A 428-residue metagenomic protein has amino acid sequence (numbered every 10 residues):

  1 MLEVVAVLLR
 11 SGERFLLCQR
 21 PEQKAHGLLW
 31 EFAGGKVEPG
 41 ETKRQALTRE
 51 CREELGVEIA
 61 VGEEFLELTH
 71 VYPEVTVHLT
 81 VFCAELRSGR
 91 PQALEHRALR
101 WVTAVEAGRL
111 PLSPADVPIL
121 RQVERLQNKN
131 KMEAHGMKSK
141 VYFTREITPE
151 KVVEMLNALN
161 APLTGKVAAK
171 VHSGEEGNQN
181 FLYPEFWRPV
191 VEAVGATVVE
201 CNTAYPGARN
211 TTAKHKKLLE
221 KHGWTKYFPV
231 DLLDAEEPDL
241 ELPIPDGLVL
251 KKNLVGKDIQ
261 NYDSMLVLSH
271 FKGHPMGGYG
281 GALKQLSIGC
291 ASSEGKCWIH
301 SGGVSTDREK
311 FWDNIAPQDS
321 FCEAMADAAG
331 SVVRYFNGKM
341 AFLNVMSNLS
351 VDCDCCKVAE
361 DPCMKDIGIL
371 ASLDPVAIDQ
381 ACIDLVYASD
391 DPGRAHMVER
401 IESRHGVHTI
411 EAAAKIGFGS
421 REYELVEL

Functional and structural regions predicted by a protein language model:
M1-F15, K36: Conserved N-terminal beta-strand and adjoining loop/helix that marks the start of the Nudix/MutT-like hydrolase domain
V7, K43, L47-C51, E64 (+2 more regions): Hydrophobic packing within well-folded, soluble alpha/beta domains
S11, E58-A60, L66-Q92, A98-A104 (+1 more regions): Active-site-adjacent beta-strand/loop module that shapes the phosphate/pyrophosphate-binding cleft
S11-E13, A60, R87, L163-G165 (+1 more regions): Short glycine/proline-enriched coil/turn segments at helix->beta-strand junctions
R14-E53, V57: Conserved Nudix-box catalytic region and its N-terminal flanking loop in Nudix hydrolases and closely related
L17, V81-C83, L99-W101, Q285 (+1 more regions): Conserved hydrophobic/aromatic beta-strand scaffold that supports enzyme active sites
A115-K131: Charged phosphate-binding loop/patch that engages nucleotide di/tri-phosphates or the phosphate backbone of nucleic
G136-P189, A193-L428: Extended, low-polarity segments enriched in aliphatic/aromatic residues
